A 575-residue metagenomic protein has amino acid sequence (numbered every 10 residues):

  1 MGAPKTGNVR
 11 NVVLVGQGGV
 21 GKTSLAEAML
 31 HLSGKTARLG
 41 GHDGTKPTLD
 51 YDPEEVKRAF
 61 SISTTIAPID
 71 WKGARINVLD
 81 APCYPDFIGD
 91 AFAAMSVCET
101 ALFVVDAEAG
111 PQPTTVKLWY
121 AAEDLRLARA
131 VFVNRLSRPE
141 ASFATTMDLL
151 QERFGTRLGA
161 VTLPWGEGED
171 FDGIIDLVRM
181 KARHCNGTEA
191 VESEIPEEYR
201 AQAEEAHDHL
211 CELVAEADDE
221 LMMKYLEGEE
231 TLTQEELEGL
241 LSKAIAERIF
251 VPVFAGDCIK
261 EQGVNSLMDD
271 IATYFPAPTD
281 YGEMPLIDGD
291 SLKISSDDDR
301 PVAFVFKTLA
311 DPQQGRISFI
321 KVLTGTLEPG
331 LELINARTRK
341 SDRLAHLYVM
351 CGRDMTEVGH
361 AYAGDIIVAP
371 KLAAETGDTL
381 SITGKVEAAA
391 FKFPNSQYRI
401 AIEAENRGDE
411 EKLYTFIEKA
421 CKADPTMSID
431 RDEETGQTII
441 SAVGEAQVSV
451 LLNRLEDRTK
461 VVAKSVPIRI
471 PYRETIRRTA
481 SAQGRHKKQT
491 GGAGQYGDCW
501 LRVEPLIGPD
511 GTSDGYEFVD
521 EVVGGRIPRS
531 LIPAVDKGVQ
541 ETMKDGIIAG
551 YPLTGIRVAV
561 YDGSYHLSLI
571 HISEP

Functional and structural regions predicted by a protein language model:
M1-S573: Structural and coupling elements of P-loop NTPases
